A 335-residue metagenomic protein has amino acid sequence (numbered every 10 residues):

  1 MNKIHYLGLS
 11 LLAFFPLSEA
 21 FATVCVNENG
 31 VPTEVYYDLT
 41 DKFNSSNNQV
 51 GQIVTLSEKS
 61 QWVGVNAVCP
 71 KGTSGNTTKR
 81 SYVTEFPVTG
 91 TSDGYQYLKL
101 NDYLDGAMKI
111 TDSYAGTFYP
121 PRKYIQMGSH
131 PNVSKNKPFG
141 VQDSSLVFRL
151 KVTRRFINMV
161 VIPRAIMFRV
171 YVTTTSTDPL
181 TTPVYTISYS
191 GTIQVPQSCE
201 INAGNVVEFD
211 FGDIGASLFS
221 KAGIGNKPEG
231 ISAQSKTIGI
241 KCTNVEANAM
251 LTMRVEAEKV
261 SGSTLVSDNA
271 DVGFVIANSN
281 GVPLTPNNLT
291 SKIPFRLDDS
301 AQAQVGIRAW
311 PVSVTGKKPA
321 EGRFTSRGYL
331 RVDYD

Functional and structural regions predicted by a protein language model:
M1, A13-F14, V141: Intrinsic-disorder-associated interaction segments
M1-G8: Bacterial N-terminal signal peptides that target proteins for export
L9-S10, A20: Cleavable N-terminal signal peptides
F15-E19: N-terminal signal peptide c-region/cleavage motif recognized by signal peptidases
F21-D335: Mature extracellular/passenger domains of Gram-negative fimbrial/pilin and adhesin proteins
